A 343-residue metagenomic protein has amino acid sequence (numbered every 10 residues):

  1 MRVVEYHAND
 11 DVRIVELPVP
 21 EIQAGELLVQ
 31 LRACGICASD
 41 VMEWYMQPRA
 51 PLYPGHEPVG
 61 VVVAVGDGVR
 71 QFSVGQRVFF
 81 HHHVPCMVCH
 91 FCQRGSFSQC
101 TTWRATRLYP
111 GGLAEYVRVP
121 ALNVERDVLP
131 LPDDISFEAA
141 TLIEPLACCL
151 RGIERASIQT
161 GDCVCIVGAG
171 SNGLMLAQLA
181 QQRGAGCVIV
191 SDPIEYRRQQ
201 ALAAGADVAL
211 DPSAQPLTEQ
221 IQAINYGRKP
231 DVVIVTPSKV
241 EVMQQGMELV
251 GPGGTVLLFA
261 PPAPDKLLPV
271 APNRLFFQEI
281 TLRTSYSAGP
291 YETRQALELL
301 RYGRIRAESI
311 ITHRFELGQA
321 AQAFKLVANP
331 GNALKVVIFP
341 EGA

Functional and structural regions predicted by a protein language model:
M1-V3, Q244-E248, P290-A343: C-terminal hydrophobic helical "lid"/dimerization subdomain of Rossmann-like NAD(P)H-dependent oxidoreductases
V3, E57-V59, Q76-R77, F91 (+4 more regions): Residue-level marker of beta-strand positions
V19-C34, Y45-Q93, P132-D134: Glycine-rich beta-strand-centered segment in the early N-terminal region that forms part of a ligand/cofactor-binding
C86-V167: NAD(P)H dinucleotide-binding glycine-rich loop of Rossmann-like/cofactor-binding domains, especially the beta1-alpha1
I135-Q215, E219: Mid-domain Rossmann-like dinucleotide-binding core that forms the NAD(H)/NADP(H) cofactor-binding site
I221-D231: A short acidic, Gly/Pro-enriched loop at the edge of an enzyme's catalytic core that lines a small-molecule cofactor
V240-Y302, F339-A343: Glycine-rich phosphate-binding loop and adjacent beta-alpha segment of Rossmann(oid) nucleotide-cofactor-binding
